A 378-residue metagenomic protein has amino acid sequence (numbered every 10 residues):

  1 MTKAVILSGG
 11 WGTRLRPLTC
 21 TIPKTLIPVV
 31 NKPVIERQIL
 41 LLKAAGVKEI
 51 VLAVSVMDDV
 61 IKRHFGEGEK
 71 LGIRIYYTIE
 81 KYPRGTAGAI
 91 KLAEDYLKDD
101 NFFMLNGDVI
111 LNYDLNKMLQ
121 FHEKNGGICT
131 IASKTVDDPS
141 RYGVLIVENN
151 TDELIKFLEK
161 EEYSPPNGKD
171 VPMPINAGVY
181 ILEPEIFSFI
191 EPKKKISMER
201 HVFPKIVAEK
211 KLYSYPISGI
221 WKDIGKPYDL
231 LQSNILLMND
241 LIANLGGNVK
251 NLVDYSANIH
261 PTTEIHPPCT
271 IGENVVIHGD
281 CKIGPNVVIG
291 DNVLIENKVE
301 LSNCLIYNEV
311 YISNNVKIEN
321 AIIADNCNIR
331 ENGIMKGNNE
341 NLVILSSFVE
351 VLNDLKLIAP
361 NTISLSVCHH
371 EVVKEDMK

Functional and structural regions predicted by a protein language model:
T2-I6, P28-N106, I110-K117, N339-E340 (+2 more regions): Conserved N-terminal catalytic core of the sugar/cofactor nucleotidyltransferase
K3-L18: A phosphate-binding catalytic loop at a beta-strand-loop-alpha-helix junction that coordinates phosphoryl groups
N101-F103, I110, L119-E123, D137-P139 (+1 more regions): Catalytic-core segments of class I nucleotidyltransferases/pyrophosphorylases that form NMP-activated intermediates
N125-T135: A short, conserved acidic/glycine-rich loop-to-beta-strand motif that forms the donor nucleotide-sugar/metal
V207-V293, E300: Extended, small-residue-rich solenoid/repeat segments and analogous flexible loops that form exposed scaffolds
E296-K378: Glycine-rich hexapeptide-repeat left-handed beta-helix
